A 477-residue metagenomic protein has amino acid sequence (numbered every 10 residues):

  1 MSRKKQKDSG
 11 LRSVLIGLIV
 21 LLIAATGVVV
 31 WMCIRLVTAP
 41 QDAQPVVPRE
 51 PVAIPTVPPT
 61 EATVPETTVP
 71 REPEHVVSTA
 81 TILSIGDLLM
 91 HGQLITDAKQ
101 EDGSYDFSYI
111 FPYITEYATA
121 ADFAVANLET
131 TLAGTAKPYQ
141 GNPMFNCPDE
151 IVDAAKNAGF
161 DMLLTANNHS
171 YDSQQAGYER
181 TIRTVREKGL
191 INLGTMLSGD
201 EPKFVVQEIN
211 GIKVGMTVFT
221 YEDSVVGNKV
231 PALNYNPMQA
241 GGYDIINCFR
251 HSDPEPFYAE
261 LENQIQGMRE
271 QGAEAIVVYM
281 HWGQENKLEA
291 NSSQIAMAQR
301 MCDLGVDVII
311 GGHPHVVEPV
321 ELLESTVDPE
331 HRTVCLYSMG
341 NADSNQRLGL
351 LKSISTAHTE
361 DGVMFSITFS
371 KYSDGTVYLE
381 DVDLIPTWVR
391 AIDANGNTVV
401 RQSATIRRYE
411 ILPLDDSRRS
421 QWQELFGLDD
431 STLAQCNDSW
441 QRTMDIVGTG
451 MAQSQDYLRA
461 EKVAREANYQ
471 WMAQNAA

Functional and structural regions predicted by a protein language model:
M1-S13: N-terminal Lys/Arg-rich, disordered targeting/topogenic segments
I16-P40, P45, R49-I54, P58-A477: Acidic, metal/ion-coordinating pockets
